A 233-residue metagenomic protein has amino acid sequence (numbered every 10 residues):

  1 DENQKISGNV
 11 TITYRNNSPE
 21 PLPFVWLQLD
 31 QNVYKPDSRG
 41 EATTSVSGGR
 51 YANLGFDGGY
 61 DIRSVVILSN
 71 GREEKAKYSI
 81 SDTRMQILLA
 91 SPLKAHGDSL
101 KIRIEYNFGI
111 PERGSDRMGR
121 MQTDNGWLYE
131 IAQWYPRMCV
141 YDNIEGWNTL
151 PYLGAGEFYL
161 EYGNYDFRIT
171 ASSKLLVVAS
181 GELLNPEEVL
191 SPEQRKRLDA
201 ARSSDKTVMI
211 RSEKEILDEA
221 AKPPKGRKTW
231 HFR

Functional and structural regions predicted by a protein language model:
D1-S7, A132: N-terminal, polar/Ser/Thr-rich
S7, E20-L27, D37-G40, G114-D116 (+1 more regions): Short, hydrophobic/aromatic beta-strand segments
Y14-S18: Asparagine-centered strand-capping/turn motif at beta-strand->loop junctions
F24-G71, K174-L175: Solvent-exposed beta-hairpin/edge-strand motifs
G48-R63, K77, L88, E105-R233: Extended, low-hydrophobicity, Ser/Thr/Pro/Gly-biased non-transmembrane segments
T83-I87, L100: Short strand-edge motifs at loop-to-beta-strand transitions and within beta-strands of extracellular beta-rich domains
L93-E105: Short Pro-Gly-centered flexible turn/kink motifs
